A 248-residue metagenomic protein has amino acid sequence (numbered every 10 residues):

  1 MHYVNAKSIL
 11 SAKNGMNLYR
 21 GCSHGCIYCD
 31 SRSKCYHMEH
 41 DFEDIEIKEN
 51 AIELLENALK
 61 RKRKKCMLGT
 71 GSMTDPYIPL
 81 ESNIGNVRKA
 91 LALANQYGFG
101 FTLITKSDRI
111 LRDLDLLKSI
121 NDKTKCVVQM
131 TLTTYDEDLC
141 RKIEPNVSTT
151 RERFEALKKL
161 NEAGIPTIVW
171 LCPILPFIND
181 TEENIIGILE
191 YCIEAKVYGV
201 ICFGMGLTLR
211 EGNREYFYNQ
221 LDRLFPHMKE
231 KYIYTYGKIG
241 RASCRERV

Functional and structural regions predicted by a protein language model:
M1-N5, E183-R247: Auxiliary Fe-S-binding modules of radical SAM enzymes
M1-Q129, E137-D138, F154: Conserved Radical SAM active-site core
I84-R88, T150, E182-I188: Charged helix-capping and loop-helix junction motifs
G98-F99, I165, V197: A structural motif
D108-L111, L175-I186: Active-site glycine- and acidic-residue-rich loops that bind and position anionic ligands or nucleotide-like cofactors
Y135-E137, E144-N146, K159-T181, M205-L207: Conserved strand-turn element in the central/C-terminal portion of the radical SAM core barrel that lines
